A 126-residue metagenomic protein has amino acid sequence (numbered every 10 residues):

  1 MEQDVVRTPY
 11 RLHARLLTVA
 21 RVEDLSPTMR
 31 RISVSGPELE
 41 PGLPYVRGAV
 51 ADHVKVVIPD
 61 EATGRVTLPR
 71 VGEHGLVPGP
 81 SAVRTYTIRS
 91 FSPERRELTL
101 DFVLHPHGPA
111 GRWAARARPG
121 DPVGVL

Functional and structural regions predicted by a protein language model:
M1-T8: Short, Gly/Pro- and small/polar-rich lid/capping loops
Y10-R15: N-terminal basic/disordered segments at the start of proteins
L16-R112: Ferredoxin-reductase
P109-L126: FNR/FR-type flavoprotein reductase catalytic core
